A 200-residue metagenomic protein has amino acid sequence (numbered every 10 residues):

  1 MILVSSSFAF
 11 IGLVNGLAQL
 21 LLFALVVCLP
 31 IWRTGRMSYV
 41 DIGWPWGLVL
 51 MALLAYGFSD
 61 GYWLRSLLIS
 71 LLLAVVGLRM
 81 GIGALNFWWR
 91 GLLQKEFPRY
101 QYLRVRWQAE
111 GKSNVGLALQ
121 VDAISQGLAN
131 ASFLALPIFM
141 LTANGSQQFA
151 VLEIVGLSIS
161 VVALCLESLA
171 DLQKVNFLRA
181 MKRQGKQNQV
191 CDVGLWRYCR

Functional and structural regions predicted by a protein language model:
M1-Q19, L50-A74, L134-L157: Helix-coil boundary and interhelical linker segments in multi-pass alpha-helical membrane proteins
M1-V27, V175-V193: Hydrophobic, well-ordered secondary-structure segments that either form specific early membrane-associated helices used
I2-F8, L29-G35, K112-N114: Short juxtamembrane and helix-loop transition motifs at transmembrane-helix boundaries in membrane proteins
Q19-P30, G47-A55, A74-G83: Central hydrophobic cores of alpha-helical transmembrane segments in multi-pass inner-membrane proteins across all
L25-G43: Membrane-interface helix-loop junction between the first two transmembrane segments
R33-Y39, L53-L67, N86-R106: Membrane-helix interface linkers and caps
V40-G47, A123: Cytoplasmic-side transmembrane-helix entry/capping segments in multi-pass membrane proteins
M80-Q126, A131-R200: Cytosolic-biased juxtamembrane loops and peripheral soluble domains of multi-pass membrane proteins
